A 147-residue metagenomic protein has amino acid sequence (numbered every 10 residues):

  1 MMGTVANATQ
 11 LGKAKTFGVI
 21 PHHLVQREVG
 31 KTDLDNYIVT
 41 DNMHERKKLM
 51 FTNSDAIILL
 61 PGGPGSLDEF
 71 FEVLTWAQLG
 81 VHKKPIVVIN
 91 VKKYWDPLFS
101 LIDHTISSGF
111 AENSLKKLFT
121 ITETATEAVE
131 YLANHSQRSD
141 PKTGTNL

Functional and structural regions predicted by a protein language model:
M1-N53, K92-Y131, H135-L147: A cross-family phosphate/adenosyl-ligand binding-site feature
M1-T4, G65-E72: Short glycine/serine/threonine-rich phosphate/pyrophosphate-binding segments that cradle anionic phosphate groups
Q10-A14, T75-G80: A glycine- and small-aliphatic-rich helix-loop capping segment at beta-alpha/alpha-beta transitions that lines
D55, H82-K84, K117: Short glycine-/polar-rich loops that comprise or flank the Walker A/P-loop and associated switch/sensor motifs
I57-L67: Short, glycine-rich nucleotide/cofactor-binding loops
L60, V81-K84, K92-P97: Glycine-rich phosphate/nucleotide-binding loop
W76-K84, F110-A111: Arginine/glycine-rich "motif VI" loop of SF2 helicases in the C-terminal RecA-like domain
